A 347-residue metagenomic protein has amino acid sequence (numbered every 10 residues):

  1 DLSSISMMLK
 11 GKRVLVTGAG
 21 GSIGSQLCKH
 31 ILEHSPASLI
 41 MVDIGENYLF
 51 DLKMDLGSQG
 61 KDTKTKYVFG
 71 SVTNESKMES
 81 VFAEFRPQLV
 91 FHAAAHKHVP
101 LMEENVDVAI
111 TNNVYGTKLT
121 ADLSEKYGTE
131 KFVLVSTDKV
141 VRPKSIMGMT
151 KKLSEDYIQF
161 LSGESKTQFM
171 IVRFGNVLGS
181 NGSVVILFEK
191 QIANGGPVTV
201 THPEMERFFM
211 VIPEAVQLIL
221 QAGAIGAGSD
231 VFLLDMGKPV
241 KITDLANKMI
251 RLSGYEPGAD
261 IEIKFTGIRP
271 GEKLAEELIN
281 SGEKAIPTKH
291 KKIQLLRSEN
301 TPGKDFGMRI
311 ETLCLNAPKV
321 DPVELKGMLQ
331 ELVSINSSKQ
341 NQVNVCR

Functional and structural regions predicted by a protein language model:
D1-R86: N-terminal Rossmann/SDR dinucleotide-binding element
S3-M8, K126, D156-V177, N181-R347: Strand-loop microenvironment adjacent to phosphate/nucleotide-handling motifs in alpha/beta enzyme folds
P36-A37, Y127-K131, K166-T167: A short helix->loop->beta-strand "cap" motif at the edges of active sites that frequently abuts
L56, E84, V106-V108, G148-L153 (+3 more regions): Short secondary-structure boundary/capping segments
Y67, A109, F132, F169-V172 (+1 more regions): Hydrophobic/aromatic anchor residues within beta-strands of the central parallel beta-sheet of Rossmann-like
T73, V140, V177-G179: Conserved sequence/active-site signature of Rossmann-fold short-chain dehydrogenase/reductase
R86, H92, H96-E155, F160-S162: Conserved Rossmann-fold NAD(P)-dependent oxidoreductase catalytic core, especially the SDR/UDP-sugar
